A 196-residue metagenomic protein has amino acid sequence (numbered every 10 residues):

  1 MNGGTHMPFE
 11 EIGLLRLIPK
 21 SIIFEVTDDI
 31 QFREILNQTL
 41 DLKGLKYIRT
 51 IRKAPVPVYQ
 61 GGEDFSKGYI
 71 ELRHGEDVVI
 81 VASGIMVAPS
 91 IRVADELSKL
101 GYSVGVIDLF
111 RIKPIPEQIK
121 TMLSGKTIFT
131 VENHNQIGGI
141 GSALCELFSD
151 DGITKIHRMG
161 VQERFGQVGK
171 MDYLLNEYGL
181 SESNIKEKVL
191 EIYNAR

Functional and structural regions predicted by a protein language model:
M1-V79, V104: Conserved thiamine diphosphate
R49-R196: Thiamine diphosphate
